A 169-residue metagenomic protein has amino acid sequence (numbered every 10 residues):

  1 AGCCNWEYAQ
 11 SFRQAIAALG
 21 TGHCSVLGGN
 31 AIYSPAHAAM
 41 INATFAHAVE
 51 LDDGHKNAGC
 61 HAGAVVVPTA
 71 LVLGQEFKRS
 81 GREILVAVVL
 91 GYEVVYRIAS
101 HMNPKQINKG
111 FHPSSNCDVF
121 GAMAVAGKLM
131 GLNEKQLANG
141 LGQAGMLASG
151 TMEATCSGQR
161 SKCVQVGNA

Functional and structural regions predicted by a protein language model:
A1-A169: N-terminal core-entry segment
